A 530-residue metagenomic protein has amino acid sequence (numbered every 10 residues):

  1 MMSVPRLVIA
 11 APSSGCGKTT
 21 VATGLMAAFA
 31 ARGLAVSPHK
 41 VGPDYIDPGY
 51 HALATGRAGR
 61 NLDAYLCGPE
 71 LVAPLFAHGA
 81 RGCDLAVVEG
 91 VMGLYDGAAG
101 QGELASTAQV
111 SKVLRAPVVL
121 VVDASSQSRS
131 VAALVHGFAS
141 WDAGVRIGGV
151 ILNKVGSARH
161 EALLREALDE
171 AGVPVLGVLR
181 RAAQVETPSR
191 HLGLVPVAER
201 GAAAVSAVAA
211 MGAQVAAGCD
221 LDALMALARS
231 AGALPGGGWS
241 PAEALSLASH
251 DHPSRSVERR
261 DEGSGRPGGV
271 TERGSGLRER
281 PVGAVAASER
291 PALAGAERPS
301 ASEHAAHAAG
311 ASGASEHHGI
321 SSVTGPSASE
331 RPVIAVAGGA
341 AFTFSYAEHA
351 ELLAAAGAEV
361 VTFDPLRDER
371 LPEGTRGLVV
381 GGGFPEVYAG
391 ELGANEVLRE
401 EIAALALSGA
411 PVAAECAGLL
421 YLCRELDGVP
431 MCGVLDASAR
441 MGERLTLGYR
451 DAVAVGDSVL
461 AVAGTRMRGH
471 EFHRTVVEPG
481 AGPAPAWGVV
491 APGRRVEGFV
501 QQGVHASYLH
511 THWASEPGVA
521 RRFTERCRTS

Functional and structural regions predicted by a protein language model:
M2-L114, V118, V122-G149, A158-A162: ATP-dependent carboxylate-amine ligase catalytic core
V8, V87-E89, V119, I151 (+3 more regions): Structural motif
K40-V41, V175-A183, E359-R367: Beta-strand->loop->alpha-helix junctions that form or flank phosphate-binding loops in nucleotide-handling enzymes
S128-H250: Internal gly/pro-rich beta-alpha loop/helix module that stabilizes soluble enzyme cofactors or their anionic handles
P188-A242, A328, R440-S530: Amide-donor transfer/coupling interface in amidating biosynthetic enzymes
G236-R331: Intrinsically disordered, low-complexity terminal tails and inter-domain linkers enriched for S/T/G/P/D/E
P332-N395, E400-L405: Phosphate-binding active sites in nucleotide-utilizing proteins
P385-V459: Cysteine-nucleophile active-site neighborhood
